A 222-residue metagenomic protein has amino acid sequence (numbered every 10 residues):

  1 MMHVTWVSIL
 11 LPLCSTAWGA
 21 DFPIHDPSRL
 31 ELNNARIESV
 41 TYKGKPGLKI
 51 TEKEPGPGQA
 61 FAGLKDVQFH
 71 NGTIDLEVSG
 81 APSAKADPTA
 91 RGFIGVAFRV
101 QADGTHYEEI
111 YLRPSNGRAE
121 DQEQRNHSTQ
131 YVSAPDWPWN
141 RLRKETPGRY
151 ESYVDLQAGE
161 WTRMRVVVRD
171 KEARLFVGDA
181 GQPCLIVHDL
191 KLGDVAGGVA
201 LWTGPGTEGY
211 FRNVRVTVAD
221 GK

Functional and structural regions predicted by a protein language model:
M1-H3: N-terminal secretory signal peptides that target proteins for export/translocation
T5-T16: Bacterial N-terminal signal peptides
A20-K222: Extracellular glycan-recognition regions
